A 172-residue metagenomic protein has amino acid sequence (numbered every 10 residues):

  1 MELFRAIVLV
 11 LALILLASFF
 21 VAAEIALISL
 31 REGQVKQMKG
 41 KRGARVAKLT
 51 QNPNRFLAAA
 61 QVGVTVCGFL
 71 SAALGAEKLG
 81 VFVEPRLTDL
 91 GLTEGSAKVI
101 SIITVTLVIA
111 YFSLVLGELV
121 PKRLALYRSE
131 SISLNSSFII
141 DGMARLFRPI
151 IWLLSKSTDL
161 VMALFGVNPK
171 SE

Functional and structural regions predicted by a protein language model:
M1-E172: Membrane-embedded alpha-helical segments of inner-membrane proteins
